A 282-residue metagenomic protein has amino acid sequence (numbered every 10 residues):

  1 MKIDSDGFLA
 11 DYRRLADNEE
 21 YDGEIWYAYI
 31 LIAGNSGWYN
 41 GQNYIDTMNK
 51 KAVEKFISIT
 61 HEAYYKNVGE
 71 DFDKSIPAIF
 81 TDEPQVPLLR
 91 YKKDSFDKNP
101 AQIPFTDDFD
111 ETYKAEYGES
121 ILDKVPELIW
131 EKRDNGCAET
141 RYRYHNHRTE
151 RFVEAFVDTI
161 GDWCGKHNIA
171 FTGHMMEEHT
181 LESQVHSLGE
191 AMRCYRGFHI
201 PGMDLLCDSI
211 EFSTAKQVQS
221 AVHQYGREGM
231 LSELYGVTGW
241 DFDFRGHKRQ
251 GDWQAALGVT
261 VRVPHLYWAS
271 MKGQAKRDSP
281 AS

Functional and structural regions predicted by a protein language model:
M1-Y142, T149-E154: Mature extracytoplasmic enzyme cores
A155, T159, H167-S282: Hydrophobic targeting/anchoring helices
